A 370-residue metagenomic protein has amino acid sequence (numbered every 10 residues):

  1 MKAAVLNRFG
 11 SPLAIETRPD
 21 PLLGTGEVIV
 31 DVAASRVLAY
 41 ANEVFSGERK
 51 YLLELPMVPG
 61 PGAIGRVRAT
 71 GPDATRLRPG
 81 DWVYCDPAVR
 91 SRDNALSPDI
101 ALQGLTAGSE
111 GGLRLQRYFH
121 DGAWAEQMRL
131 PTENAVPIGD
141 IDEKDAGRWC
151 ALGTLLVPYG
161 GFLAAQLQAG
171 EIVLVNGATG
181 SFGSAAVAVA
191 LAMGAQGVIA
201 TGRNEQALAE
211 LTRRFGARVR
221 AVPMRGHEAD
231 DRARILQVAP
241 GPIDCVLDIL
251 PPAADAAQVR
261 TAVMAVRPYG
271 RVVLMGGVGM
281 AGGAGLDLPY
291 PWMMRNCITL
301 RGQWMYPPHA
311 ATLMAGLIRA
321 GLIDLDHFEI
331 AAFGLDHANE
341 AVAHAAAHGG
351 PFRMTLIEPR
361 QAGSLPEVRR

Functional and structural regions predicted by a protein language model:
P21-R36, E48-D99, I141: Glycine-rich beta-strand-centered segment in the early N-terminal region that forms part of a ligand/cofactor-binding
V89-L174: NAD(P)H dinucleotide-binding glycine-rich loop of Rossmann-like/cofactor-binding domains, especially the beta1-alpha1
V157, S181-F182: Hydrophobic/small residue at the entry helix of a nucleotide-binding pocket
G160, R260, P307-R370: C-terminal hydrophobic helical "lid"/dimerization subdomain of Rossmann-like NAD(P)H-dependent oxidoreductases
V175, V187, L191-V259: Adenosine-nucleotide cofactor-binding segment
R232-L236, M280-A331, N339-E340: C-terminal substrate-binding/catalytic core of Rossmann-like NAD(P)-dependent dehydrogenases/reductases
V266-P268: Helix-to-beta-strand junctions that scaffold the AdoMet/dcAdoMet cofactor pocket in Class I SAM-dependent enzymes
M275-G276: Acidic carboxylate diad motif detector
